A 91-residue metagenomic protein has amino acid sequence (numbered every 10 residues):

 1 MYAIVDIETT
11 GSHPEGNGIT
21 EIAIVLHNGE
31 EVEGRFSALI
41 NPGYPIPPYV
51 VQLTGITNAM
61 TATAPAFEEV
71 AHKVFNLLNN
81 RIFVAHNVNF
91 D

Functional and structural regions predicted by a protein language model:
M1-F90: Conserved non-catalytic scaffold segment of RNase H-like nuclease domains
